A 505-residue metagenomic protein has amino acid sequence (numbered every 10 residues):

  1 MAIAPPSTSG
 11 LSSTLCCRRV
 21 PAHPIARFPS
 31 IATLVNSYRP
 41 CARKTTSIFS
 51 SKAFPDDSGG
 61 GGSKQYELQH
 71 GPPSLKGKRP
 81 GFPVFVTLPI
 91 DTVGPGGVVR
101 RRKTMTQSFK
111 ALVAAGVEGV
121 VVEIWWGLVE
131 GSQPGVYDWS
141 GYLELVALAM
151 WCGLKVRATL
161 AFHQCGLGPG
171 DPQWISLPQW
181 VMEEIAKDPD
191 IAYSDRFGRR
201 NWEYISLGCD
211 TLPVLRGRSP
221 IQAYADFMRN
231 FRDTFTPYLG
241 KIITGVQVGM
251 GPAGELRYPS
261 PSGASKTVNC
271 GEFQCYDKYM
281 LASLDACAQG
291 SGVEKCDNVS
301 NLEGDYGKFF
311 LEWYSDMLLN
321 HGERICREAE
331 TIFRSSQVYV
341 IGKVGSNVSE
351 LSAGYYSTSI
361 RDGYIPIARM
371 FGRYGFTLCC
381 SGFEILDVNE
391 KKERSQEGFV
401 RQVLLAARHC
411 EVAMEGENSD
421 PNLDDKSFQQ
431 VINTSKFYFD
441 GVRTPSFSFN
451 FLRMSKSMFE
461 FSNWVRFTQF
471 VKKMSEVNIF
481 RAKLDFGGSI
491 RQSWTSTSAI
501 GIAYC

Functional and structural regions predicted by a protein language model:
M1-A53: N-terminal chloroplast transit peptides
S37-A114: N-terminal carbohydrate-binding accessory modules
F82-L88, E118-V122, V156-L160, T244-V248 (+5 more regions): Hydrophobic faces of well-ordered beta-strands that scaffold small-molecule active sites in alpha/beta enzyme cores
P89-V99, E123-W139, E203-D226, D233 (+3 more regions): The substrate-binding groove and active-site-proximal loops of carbohydrate-active enzymes, especially glycoside
G94-V113, Y356-I367, Q396-V400, T434: Short, acidic/polar
R102-W202, Q222-T244, A264-V268, I332: Aromatic-lined substrate-binding rim segments of carbohydrate-active enzymes
R157, A161-C165, Y364-C505: Substrate-binding cleft of secreted/luminal carbohydrate-active enzymes
M182-R369, F376: Polysaccharide-binding and catalytic clefts of secreted carbohydrate-active enzymes
